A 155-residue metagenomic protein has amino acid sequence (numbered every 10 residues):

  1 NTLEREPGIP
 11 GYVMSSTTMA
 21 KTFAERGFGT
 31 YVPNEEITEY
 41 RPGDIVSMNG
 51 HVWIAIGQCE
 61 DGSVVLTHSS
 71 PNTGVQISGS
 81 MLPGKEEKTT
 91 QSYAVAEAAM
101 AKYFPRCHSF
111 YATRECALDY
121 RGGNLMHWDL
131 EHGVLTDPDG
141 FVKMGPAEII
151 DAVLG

Functional and structural regions predicted by a protein language model:
N1-P7: Active-site nucleophilic cysteine motif
P7-K88: ...with weaker cross-activation on analogous glycine-rich loops/strands in unrelated enzymes
L82-G155: Low-complexity, Gly/Ser/Thr/Pro-rich intrinsically disordered linker/tail segments
